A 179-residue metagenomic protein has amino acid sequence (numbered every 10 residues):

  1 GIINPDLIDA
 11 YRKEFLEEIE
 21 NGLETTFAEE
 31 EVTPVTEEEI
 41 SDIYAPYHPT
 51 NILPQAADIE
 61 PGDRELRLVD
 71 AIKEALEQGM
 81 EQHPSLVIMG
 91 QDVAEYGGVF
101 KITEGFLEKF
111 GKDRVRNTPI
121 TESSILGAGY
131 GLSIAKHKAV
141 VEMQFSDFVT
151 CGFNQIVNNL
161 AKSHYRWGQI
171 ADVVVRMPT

Functional and structural regions predicted by a protein language model:
G1-E24, G105, K109, G168-P178: Thiamine diphosphate
P5-D9, V32-E38, Q91, I170: Flexible, glycine/charged-enriched surface loops at secondary-structure junctions
K13-I59: Terminal amphipathic helices with adjacent charged low-complexity linkers/tails
S41-T179: Thiamine diphosphate
